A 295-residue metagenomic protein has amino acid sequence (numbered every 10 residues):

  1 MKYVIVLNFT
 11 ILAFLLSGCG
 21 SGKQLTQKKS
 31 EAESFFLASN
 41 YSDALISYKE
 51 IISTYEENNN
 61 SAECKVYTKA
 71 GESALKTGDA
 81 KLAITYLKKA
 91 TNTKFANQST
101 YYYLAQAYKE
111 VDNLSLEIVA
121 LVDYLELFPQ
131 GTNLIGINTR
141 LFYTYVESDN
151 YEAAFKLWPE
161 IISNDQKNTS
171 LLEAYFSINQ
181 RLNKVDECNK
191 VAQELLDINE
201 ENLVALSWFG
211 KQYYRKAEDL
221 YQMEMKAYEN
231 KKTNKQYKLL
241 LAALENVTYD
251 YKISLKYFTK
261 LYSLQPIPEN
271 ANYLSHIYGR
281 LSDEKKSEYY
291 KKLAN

Functional and structural regions predicted by a protein language model:
C19-K69, K76-T77, T85: N-terminal leader/linker segments that initiate helical-solenoid repeat arrays
F35, A74, Y108, Y145 (+4 more regions): Residue at a conserved register position within TPR or TPR-like alpha-solenoid repeats
Y41-S42, A80, L114, Y151 (+4 more regions): TPR-repeat structural position
E56, S61, F95, P129-T132 (+3 more regions): Short coil turns that delineate tetratricopeptide repeat
A62-E72, K76, Y103, G136-R140 (+3 more regions): Canonical tetratricopeptide repeat
R215-K256: Short coil/linker segments at helix-helix boundaries
